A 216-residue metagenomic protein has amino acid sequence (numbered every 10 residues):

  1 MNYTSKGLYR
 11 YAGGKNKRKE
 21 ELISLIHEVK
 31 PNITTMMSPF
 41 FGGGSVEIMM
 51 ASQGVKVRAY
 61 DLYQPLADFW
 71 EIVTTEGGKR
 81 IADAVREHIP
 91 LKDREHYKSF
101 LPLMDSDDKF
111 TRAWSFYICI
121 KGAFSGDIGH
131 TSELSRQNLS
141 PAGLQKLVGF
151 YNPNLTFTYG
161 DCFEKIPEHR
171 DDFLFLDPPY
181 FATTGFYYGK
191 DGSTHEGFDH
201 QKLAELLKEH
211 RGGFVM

Functional and structural regions predicted by a protein language model:
M1-E21, T75-G189: SAM-dependent nucleic-acid methyltransferase catalytic core
M1-F41, S45-V46, S52: S-adenosyl-L-methionine
I23, E47, Q145-V148, I166 (+1 more regions): Short amphipathic alpha-helical segments and helix-helix/interface helices
N32-M36, V55-K56, N152-L155, H210-F214: Short active-site oxyanion
I33-P102: SAM cofactor-binding core of SAM-dependent methyltransferases, primarily the Rossmann-like beta-alpha-beta module
S38-F41, Y60-D61, T158-G160, L176-P179 (+1 more regions): Short His-Asn-centered micro-motif
W70, Y117, F214: A residue-level signal for conserved active-site and pocket-lining positions in enzyme catalytic cores
D171-M216: Conserved acidic-Pro-Pro-aromatic motif
